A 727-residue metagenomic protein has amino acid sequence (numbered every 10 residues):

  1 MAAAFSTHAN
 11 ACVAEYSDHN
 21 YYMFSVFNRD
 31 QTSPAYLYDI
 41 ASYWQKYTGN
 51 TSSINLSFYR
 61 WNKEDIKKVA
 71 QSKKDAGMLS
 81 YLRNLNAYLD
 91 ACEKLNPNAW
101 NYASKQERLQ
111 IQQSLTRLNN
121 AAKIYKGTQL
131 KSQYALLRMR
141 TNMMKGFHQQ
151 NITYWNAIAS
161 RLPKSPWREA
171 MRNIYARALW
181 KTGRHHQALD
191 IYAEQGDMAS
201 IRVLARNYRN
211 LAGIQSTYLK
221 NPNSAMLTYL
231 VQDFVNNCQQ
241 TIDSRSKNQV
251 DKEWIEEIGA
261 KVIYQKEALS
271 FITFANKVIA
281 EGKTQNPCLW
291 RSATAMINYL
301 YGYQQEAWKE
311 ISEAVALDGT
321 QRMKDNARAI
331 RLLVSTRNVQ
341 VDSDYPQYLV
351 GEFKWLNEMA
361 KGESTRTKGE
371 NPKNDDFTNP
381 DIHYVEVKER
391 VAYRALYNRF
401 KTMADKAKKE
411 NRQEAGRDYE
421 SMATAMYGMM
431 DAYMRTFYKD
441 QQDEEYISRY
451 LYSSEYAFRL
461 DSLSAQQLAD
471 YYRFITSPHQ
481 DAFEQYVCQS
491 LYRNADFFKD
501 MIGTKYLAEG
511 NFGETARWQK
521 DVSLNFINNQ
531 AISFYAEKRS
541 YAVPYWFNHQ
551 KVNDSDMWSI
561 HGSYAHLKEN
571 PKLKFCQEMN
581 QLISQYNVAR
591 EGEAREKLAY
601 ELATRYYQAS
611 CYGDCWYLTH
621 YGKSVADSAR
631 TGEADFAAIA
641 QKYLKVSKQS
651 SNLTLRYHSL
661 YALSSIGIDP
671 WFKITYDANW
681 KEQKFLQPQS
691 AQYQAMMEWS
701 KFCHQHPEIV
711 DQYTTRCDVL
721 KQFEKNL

Functional and structural regions predicted by a protein language model:
M1-A2: Sec-dependent N-terminal signal peptides
F5-R140, K145-L727: Extracytoplasmic/secretory-pathway proteins
